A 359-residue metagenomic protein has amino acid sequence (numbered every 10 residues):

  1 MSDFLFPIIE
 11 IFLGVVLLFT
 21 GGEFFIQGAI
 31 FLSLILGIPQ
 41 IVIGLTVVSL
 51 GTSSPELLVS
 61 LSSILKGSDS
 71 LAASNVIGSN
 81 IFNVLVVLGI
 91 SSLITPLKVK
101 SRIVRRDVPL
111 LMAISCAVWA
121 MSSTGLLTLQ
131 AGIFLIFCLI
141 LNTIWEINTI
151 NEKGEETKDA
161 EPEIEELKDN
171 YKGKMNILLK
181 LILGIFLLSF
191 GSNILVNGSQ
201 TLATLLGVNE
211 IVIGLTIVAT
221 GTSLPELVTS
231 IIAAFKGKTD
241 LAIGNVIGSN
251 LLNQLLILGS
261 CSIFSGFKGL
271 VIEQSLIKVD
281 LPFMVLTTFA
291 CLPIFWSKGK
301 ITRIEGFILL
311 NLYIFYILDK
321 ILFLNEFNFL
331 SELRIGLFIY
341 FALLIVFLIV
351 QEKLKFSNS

Functional and structural regions predicted by a protein language model:
M1-S359: Hydrophobic alpha-helical segments, chiefly the membrane-spanning helices and signal/signal-anchor peptides
